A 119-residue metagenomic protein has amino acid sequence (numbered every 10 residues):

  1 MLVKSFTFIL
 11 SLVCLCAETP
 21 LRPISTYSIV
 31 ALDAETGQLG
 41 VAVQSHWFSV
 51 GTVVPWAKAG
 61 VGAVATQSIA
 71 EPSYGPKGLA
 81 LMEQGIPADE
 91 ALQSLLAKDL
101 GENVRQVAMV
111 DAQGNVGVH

Functional and structural regions predicted by a protein language model:
V3-C14: Bacterial N-terminal signal peptides
E18-H119: N-terminal nucleophile
